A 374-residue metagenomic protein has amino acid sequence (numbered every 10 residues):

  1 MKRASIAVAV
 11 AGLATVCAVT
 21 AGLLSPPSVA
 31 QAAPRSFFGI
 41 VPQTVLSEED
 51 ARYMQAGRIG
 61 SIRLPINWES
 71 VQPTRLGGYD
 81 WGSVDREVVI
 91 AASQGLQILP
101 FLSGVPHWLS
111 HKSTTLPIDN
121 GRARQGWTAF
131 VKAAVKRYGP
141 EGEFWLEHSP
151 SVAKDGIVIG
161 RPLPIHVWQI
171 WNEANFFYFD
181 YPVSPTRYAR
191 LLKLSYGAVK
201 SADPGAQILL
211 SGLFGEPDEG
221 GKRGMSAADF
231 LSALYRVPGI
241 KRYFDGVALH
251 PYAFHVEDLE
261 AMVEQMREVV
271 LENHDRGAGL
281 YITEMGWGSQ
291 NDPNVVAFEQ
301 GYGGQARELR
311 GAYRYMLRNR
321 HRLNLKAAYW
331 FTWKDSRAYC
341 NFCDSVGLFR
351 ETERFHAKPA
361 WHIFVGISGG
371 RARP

Functional and structural regions predicted by a protein language model:
M1-L13, G239, R267: N-terminal export and membrane-targeting signals
A9-L23: Bacterial N-terminal signal peptides
V19-F38: C-terminal region of N-terminal signal peptides and the immediate post-cleavage residues of exported proteins
A33, F37-F38, E48, T128 (+6 more regions): Noncatalytic carbohydrate-binding groove/subsite architecture in carbohydrate-active enzymes
G39-R52, E69-G82, H107-L109, N175-Y178 (+4 more regions): Acidic-and-aromatic substrate-binding clefts and catalytic sites of carbohydrate-active enzymes
A51-G57, S61-V135, P182-S211, A261-V263: Aromatic-lined substrate-binding rim segments of carbohydrate-active enzymes
L109, P164, Q169, A174 (+2 more regions): Aromatic-rich peripheral "rim/lid" segments of glycoside hydrolase catalytic domains that contact and position glycan
